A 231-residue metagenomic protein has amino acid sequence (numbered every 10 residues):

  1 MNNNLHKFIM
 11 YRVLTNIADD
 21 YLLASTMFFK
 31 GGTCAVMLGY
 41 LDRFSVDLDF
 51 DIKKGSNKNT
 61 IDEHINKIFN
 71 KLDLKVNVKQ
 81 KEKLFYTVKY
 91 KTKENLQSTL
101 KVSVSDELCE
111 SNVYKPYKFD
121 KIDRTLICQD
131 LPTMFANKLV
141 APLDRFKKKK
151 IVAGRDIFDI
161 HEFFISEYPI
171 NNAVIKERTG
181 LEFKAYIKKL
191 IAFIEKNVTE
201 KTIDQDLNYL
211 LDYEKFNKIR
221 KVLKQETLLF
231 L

Functional and structural regions predicted by a protein language model:
M1-M27, L38-L41, K53-L231: Structured mid-to-C-terminal alpha-helical surface segments
F29-C34: Glycine-rich beta-strand-to-loop/alpha-helix junction loops that act as flexible
F44: Conserved donor-binding loop and adjoining core beta-sheet/short helix segment in diverse acyl/aminoacyl transferases
F50: Structural signature of FAD isoalloxazine-binding scaffolds in flavoprotein oxidoreductases
